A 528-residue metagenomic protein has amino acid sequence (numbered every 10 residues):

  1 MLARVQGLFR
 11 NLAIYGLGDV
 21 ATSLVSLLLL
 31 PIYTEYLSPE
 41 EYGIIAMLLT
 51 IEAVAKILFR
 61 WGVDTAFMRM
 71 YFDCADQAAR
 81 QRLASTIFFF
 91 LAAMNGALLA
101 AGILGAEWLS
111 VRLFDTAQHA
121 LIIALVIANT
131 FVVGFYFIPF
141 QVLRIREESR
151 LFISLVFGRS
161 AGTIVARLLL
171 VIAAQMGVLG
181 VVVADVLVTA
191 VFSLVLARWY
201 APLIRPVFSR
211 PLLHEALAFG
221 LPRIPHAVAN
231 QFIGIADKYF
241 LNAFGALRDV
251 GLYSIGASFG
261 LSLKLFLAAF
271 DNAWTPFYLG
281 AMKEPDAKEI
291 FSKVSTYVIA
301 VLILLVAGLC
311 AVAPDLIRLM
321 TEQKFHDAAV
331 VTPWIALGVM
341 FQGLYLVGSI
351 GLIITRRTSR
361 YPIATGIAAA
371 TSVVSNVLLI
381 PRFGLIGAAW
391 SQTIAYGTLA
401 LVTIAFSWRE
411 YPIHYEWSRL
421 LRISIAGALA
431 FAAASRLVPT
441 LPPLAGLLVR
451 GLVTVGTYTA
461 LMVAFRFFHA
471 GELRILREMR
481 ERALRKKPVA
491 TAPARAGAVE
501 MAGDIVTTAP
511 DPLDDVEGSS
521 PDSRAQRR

Functional and structural regions predicted by a protein language model:
M1-L27, A78-Q81, S85-T86, R150 (+2 more regions): N-terminal membrane topogenesis motif
M1-R4, L8, R150, V178-L179 (+5 more regions): Interhelical loop/hinge segments that connect adjacent transmembrane helices in multipass membrane
R4-T65, F90-I103, S160-I164, T189 (+3 more regions): Signature of the first transmembrane helix
L27-E41, S110-L113, Q231-S262, F277-G280 (+2 more regions): Helix-terminus/linker motif at the lipid-water interface of multi-pass membrane proteins
F72-F89, L252-G366, T491: Specific pore-lining/lateral-gate transmembrane helices of multi-pass inner-membrane transport and insertion machines
A120-A124, I153-A201, A257-G260, G366-V374 (+3 more regions): Hydrophobic alpha-helical transmembrane segments
V132-V156, Y200, I204, L279 (+2 more regions): Membrane-interface junctions at transmembrane-helix termini in multi-pass inner-membrane proteins
A368, S418-A470, A483, R495 (+2 more regions): Transmembrane alpha-helical segments of multi-pass transport proteins
